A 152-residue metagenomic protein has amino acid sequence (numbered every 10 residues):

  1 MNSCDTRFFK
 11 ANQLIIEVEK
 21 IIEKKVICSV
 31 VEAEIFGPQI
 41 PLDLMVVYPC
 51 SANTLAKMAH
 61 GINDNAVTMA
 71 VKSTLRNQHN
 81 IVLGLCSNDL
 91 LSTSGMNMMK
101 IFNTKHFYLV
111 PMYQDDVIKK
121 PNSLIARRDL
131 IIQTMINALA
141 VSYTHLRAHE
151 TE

Functional and structural regions predicted by a protein language model:
M1-N2, C86: Cofactor-binding loop segments of dinucleotide-utilizing enzymes, especially the Rossmann-like FAD- and NAD(P)+-binding
N2-I21: N-terminal beta-loop-helix "entrance" segment that forms/cooperates in small-molecule cofactor or anionic ligand
T6, M58-G61, K120-S123: Short, solvent-exposed loop/turn segments at secondary-structure boundaries
V18, S73-T74, K100: Hydrophobic/aromatic ligand-binding patch that stacks against planar heteroaromatic rings of cofactors or nucleotides
K25, V31-M96: Helix-loop-strand module that forms the ligand-binding subsite of alpha/beta enzymes
N77-D116, P121-A126, L130: Short, glycine-/small-residue-rich phosphate/pyrophosphate-handling segment
M135-Y143: Short, hydrophobic alpha-helical segments
H145-E152: Single conserved hydrophobic/aromatic residue that forms the stacking wall/gate of nucleotide- or nucleobase-binding
